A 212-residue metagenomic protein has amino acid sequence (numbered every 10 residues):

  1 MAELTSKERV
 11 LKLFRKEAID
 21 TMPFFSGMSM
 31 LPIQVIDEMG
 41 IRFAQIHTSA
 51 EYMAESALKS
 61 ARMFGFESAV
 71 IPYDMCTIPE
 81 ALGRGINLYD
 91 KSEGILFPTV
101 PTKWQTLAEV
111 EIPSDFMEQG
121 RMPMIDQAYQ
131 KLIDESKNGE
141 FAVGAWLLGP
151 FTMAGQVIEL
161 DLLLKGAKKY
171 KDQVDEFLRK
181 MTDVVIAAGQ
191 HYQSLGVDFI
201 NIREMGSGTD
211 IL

Functional and structural regions predicted by a protein language model:
M1-Q34, M39-F43, S56, E67 (+2 more regions): Active-site loop segments of alpha/beta catalytic cores
E38, S60-M75: Active-site loop/lid in soluble adenylation, ligation, and acyl-transfer enzymes
A44-A54, R62-F64: Short, structured active-site "lid" loops
P72-D115, K131: A contiguous, low-structure linker/loop signature
